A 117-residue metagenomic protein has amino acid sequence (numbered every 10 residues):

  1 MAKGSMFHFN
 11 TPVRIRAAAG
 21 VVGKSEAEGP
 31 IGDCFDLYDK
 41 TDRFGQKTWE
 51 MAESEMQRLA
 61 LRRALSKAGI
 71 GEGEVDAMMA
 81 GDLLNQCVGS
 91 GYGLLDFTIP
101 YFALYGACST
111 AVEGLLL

Functional and structural regions predicted by a protein language model:
M1-F102: Conserved "HGTGT" condensation-loop signature of ketosynthase/thiolase-family condensing enzymes that catalyze
Y105-L117: Active-site-proximal alpha-helical scaffold in enzymes
